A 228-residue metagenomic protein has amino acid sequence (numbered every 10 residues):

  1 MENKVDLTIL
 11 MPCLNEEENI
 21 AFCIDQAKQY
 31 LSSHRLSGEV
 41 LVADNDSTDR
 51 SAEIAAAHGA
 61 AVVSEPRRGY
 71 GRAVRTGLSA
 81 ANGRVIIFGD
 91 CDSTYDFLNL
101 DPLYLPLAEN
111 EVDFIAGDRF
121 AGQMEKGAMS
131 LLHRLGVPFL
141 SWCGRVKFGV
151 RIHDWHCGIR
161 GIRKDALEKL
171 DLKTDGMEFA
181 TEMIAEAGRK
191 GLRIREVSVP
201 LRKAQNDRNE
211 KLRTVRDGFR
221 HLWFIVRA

Functional and structural regions predicted by a protein language model:
M1-K28: N-proximal low-complexity "stem/linker" segments adjacent to membrane-targeting elements
D6-T8, E39, E182: Cell-envelope/extracellular polymer assembly enzymes that use nucleotide-activated donors
E16-N19, S47, Y70, D96: Donor nucleotide-sugar binding loop of glycosyltransferases
Q26-S37: Short, acidic, metal-binding catalytic loop of nucleotide-sugar glycosyltransferases
D44-A52: A conserved acidic beta->alpha catalytic loop
P66-A80, V85, F97-M177, K203-V226: Acceptor/aglycone-binding surface of glycosyltransferases and processive sugar-polymer synthases
R151, L172-D175, I184-R202: Catalytic donor-sugar/metal-binding loop of nucleotide-sugar-dependent glycosyltransferases
